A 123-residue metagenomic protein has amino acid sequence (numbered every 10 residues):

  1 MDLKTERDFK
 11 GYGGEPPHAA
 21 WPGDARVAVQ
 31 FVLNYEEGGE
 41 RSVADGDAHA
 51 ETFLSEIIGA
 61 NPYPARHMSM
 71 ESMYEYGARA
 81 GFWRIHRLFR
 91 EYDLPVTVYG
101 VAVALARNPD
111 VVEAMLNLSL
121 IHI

Functional and structural regions predicted by a protein language model:
D2-I121: Catalytic alpha-helical scaffold of carbohydrate-active enzymes acting on polysaccharides/glycoconjugates
